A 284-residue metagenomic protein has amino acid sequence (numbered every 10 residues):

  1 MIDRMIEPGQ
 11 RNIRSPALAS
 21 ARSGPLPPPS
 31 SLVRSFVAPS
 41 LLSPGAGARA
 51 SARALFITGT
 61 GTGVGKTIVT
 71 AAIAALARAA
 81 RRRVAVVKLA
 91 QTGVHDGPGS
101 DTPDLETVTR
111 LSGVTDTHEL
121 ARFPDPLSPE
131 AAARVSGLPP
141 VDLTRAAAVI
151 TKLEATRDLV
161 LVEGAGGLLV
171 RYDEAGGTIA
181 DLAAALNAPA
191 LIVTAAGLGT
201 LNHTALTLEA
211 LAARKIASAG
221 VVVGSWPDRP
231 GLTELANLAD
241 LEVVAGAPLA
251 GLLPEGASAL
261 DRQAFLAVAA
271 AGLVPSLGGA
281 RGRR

Functional and structural regions predicted by a protein language model:
R4, A17, P28-S30, R34-S40: Intrinsically disordered, low-complexity proline-rich regions
I57-T70: Glycine-rich phosphate-binding P-loop
I68-P140, K152: N-terminal phosphate/diphosphate-binding loop that engages ATP/GTP or pyrophosphate donors across diverse enzyme folds
K88, L191-T194, A219-S225: Short internal beta-strands
P129-Y172, A180: Phosphate-binding/switch loop-helix module in NTP-utilizing enzymes
E174-L182, A205-L208, E234-A239: Charged helix-capping and loop-helix junction motifs
A175-A196: Inter-motif core of Ras-like GTPase G domains
E209-R284: C-terminal lobe/tail of nucleotide-utilizing enzymes
